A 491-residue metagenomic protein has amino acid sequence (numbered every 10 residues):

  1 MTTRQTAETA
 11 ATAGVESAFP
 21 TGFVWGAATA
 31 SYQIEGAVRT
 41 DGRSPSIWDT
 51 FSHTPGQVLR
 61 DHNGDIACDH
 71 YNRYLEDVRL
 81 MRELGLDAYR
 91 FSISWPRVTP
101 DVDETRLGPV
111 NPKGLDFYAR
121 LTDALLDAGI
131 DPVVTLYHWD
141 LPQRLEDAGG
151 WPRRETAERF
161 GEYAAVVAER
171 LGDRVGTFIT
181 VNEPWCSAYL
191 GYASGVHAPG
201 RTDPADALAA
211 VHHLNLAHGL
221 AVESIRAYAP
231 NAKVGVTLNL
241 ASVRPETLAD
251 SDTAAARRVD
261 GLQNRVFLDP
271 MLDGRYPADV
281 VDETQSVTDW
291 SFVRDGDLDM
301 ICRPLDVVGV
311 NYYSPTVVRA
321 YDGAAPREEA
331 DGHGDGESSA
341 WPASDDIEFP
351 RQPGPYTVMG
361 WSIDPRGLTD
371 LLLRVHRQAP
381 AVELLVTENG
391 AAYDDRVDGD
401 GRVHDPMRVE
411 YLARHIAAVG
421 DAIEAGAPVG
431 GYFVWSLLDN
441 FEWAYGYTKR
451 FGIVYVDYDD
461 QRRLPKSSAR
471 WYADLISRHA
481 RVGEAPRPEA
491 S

Functional and structural regions predicted by a protein language model:
T2-V58, V102-D103, L115-S491: Active-site region of glycoside hydrolase catalytic domains
G36-Y118: Active-site-adjacent substrate/metal-binding segments within catalytic domains of carbohydrate-active enzymes
